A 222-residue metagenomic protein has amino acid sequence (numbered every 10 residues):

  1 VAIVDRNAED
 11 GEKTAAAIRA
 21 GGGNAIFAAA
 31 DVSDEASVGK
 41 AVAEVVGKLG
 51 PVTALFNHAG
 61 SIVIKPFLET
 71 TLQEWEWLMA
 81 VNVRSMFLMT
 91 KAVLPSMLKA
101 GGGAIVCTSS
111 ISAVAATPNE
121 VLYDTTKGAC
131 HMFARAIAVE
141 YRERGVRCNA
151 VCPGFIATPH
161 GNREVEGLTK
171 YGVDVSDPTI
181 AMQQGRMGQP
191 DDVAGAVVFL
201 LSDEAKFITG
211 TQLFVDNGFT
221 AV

Functional and structural regions predicted by a protein language model:
F56, R142, R147, I208-G210: Short, small/polar-rich loop/turn modules that mediate ligand/substrate recognition or access, typified
P66-F67, E74-E76, P178: Substrate-binding pocket helix/loop in short-chain dehydrogenase/reductase
L68, A115-V121, E143-R144, G185 (+1 more regions): Active-site loop immediately N-terminal to the catalytic Tyr-X3-Lys motif of short-chain dehydrogenase/reductase
F87, R186-V215, T220: C-terminal substrate-recognition "lid" of short-chain dehydrogenase/reductases
T90, T126, A134: Active-site helix of classical SDR
P95, V139-E143, K206: Alpha-helical segment proximal to the catalytic Tyr-Lys
S110: Residue(s) in the substrate-gating loop at a strand-loop-helix junction that position the organic substrate next
